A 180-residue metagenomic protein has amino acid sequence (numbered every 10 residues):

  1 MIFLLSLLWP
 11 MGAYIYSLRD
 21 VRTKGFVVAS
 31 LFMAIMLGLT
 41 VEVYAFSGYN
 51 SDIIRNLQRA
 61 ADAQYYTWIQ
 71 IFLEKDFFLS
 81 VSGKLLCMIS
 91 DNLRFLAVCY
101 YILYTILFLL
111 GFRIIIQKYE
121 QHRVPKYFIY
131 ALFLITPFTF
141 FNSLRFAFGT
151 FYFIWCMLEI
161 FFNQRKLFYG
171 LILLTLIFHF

Functional and structural regions predicted by a protein language model:
M1-V43, A61-F180: Hydrophobic transmembrane helix bundles of membrane-integrated enzymes that assemble and modify cell-envelope
N50-Q58: Functional transmembrane-helix hotspots
